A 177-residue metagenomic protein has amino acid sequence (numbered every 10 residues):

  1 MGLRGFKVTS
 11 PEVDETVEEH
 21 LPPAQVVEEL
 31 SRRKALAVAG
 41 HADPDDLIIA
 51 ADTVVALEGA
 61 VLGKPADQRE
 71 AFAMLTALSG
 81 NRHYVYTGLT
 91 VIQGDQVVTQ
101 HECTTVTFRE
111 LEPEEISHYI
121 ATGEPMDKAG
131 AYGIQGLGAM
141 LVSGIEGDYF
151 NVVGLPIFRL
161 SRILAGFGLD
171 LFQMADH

Functional and structural regions predicted by a protein language model:
M1-T9, G166, D170: N-terminal G-site helix/loop of the GST-like fold
V8-V13, A50-T53: Short, conserved active-site loops that position catalytic residues or coordinate cofactors/metal ions across diverse
S10-E18, G138-L141: A short small-residue
L21-H177: Anionic-ligand binding patches
